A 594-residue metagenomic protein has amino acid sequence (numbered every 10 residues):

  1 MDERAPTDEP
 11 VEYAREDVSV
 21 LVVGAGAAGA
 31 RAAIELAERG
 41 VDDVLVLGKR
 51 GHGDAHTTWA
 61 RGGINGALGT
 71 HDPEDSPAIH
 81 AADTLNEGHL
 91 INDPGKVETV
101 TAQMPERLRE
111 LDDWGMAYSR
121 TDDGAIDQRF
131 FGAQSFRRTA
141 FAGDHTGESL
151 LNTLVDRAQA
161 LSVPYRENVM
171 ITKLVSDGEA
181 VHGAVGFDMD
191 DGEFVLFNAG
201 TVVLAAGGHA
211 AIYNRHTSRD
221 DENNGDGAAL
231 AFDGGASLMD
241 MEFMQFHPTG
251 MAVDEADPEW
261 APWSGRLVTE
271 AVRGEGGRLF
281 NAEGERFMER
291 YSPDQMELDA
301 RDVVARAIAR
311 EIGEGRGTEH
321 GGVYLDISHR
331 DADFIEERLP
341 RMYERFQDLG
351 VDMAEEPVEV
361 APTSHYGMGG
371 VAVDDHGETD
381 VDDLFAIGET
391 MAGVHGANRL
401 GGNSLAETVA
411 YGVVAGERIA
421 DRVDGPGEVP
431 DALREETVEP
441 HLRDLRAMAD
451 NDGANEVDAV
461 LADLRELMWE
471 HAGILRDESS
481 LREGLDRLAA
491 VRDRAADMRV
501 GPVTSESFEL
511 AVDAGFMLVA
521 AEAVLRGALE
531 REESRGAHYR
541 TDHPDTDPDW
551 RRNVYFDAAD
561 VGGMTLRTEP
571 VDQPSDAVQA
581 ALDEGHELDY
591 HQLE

Functional and structural regions predicted by a protein language model:
D2-V18, A32-E35, G51-G53, T58-A60 (+10 more regions): Glycine- and aromatic-enriched mobile tails/lids
V20-V46: N-terminal Rossmann-like FAD-binding beta1-loop-alpha1 element of flavoenzymes
L21-V23, F197-A206: Short hydrophobic core segments
R50-L85, H89, T249, P258-W263: Conserved N-terminal glycine-rich FAD pyrophosphate-binding loop of Rossmann-like flavoproteins
R107, D113-E193, N198, H247-E259: Conserved redox-cofactor binding core of oxidoreductases
K173-D190, F194-L196, V351-T390: FAD-site-proximal beta/loop scaffold in flavoenzymes
T201-D257, L298, G317, N398 (+1 more regions): Glycine-rich loop(s) and the adjacent beta-strand/alpha-helix scaffold that form part
L230, A236-D352, R418, R422-D424: An anion/pyrophosphate-binding glycine-rich loop and adjacent beta-alpha core in soluble alpha-beta enzymes
